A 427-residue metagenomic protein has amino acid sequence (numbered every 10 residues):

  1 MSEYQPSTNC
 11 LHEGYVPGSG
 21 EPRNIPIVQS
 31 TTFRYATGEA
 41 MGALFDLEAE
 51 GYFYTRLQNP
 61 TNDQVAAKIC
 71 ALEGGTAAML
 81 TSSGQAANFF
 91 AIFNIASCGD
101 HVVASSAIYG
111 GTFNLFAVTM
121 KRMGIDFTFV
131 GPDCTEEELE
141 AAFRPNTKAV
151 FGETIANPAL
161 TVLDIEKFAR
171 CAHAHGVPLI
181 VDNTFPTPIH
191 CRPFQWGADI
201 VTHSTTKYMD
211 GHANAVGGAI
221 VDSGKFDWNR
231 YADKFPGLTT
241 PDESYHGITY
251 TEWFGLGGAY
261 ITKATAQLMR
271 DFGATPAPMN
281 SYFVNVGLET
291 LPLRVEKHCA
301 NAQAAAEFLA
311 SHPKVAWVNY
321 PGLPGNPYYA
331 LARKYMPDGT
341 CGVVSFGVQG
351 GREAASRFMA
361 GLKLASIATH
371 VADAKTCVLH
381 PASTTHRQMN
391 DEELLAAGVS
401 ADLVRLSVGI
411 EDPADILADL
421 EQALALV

Functional and structural regions predicted by a protein language model:
M1-N59, A67: N-terminal "arm"/small-domain region of PLP-dependent enzymes with the aminotransferase-like
S2, S7-V16, A78-S311: Conserved PLP-enzyme active-site core in the AAT-like
T37-F89, G111-T119: Conserved N-terminal alpha-helix of the aminotransferase class I/II PLP-enzyme fold
G74, N146, K314-W317, L364 (+1 more regions): Glycine-centered tight turns that cap/initiate beta-strands
A117-V118, D126-F127, A141, P145-K148 (+4 more regions): PLP-dependent enzyme catalytic core of the Aspartate aminotransferase-like
I155, T184-P186, L323, Q349 (+1 more regions): Active-site beta-loop-alpha junctions enriched in small/polar residues
F272-T275, M279-S281, V286, T290 (+4 more regions): Conserved small-domain helix->loop->beta segment predominantly found in fold-type I
